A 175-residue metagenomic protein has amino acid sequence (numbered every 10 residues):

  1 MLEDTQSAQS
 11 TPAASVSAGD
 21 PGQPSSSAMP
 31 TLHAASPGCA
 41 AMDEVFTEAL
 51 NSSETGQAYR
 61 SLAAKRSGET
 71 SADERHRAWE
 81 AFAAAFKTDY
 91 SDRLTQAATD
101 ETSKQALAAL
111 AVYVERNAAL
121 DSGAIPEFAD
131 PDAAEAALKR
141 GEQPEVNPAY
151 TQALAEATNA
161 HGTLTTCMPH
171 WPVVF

Functional and structural regions predicted by a protein language model:
M1-P37, P169-F175: N-terminal low-complexity, Pro/Thr-rich disordered segments that flank secretion/membrane-targeting signals
P37, A41-D121, E135-C167: Alpha-helical segments in soluble extracytoplasmic regions
E127-D130, G162-F175: Long amphipathic alpha-helical segments
